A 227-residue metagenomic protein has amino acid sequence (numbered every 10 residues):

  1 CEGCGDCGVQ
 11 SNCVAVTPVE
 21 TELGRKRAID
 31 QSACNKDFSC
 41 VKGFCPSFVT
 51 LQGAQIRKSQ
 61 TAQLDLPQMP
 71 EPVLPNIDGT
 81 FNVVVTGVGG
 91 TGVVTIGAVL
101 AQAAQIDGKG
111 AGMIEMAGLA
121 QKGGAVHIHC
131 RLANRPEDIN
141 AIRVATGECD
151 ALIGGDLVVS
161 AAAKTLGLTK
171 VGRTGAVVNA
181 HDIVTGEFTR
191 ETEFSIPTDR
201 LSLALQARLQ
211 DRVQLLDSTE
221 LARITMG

Functional and structural regions predicted by a protein language model:
E2, T86-G87: Short conserved micro-motifs on helix faces and helix-strand junctions that flank and scaffold key functional residues
E2-A28, A33-K58: Iron-sulfur cluster-binding cysteine motifs and their immediate structural context in ferredoxin-like electron-transfer
V49-V85, T91-G227: Active-site cofactor/cluster-binding pocket
